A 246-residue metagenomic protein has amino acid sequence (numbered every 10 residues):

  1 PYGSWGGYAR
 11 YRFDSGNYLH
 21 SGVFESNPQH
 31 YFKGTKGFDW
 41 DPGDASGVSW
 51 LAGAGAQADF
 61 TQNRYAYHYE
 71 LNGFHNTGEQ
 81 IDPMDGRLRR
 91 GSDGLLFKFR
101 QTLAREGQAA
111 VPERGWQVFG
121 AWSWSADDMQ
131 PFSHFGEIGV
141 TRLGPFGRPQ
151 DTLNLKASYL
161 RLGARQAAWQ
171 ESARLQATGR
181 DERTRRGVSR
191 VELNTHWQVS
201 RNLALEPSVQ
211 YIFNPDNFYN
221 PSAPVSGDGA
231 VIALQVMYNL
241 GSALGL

Functional and structural regions predicted by a protein language model:
P1-V48, E171-A177: Surface-exposed coil loops of outer-membrane beta-barrel proteins
P1-W5, D44-W50, G91-L95, F132-G136 (+2 more regions): Residues that define the transmembrane beta-barrel architecture of outer-membrane proteins
G7-Y11, A52-A58, F97-Q101, I138-R142 (+2 more regions): Residues on the lipid-exposed face of transmembrane beta-strands in outer-membrane beta-barrel proteins
G16, A58-H68, A104-W116, G144-T152 (+2 more regions): Short loop/turn motifs that connect adjacent beta-strands in outer-membrane beta-barrel proteins
L19-E25, Y69-H75, W116-W124, I138 (+2 more regions): Transmembrane beta-barrel strands of outer-membrane/channel proteins
S26-K98, E106: Surface-exposed beta-loop-beta
Y31-F38, Q80-G86, M129-H134, R165-S172 (+1 more regions): Outer-membrane beta-barrel translocator domains and adjoining extracellular loop/strand segments of Gram-negative
S226-L246: Outer-membrane beta-barrel "beta-signal"
